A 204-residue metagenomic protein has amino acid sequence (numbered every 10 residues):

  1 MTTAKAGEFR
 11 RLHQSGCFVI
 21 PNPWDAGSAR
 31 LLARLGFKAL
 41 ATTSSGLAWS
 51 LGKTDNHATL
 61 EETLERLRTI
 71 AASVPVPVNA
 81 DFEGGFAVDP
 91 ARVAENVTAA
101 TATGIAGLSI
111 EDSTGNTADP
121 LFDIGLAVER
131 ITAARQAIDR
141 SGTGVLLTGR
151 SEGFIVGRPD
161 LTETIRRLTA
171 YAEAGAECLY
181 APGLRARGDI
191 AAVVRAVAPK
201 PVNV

Functional and structural regions predicted by a protein language model:
T2-V204: Alpha/beta enzyme core
